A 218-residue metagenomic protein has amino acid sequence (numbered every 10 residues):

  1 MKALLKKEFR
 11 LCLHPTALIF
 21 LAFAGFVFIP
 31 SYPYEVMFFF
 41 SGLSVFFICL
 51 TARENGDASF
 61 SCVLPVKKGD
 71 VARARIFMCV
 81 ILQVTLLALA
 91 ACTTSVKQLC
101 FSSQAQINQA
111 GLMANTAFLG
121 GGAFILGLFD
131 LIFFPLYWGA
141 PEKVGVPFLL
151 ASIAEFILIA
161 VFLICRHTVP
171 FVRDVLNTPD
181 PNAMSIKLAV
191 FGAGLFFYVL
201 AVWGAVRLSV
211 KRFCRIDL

Functional and structural regions predicted by a protein language model:
M1-A58, A74-L218: Hydrophobic alpha-helical transmembrane segments of membrane proteins
F60-C62: Juxtamembrane/interface alpha-helical elements of multi-pass membrane proteins
D70-A72: Alpha-helix N-cap/helix-start motif at helix boundaries, enriched for small hydrophobics
